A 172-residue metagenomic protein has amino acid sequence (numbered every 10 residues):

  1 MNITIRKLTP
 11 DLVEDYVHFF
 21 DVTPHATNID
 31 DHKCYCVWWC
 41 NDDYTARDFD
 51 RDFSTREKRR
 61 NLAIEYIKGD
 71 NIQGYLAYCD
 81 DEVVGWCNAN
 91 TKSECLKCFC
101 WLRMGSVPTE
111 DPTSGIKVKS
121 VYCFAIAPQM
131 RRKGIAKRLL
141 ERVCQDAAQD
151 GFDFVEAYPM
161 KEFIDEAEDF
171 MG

Functional and structural regions predicted by a protein language model:
M1-A46: Conserved N-terminal entry element of GNAT/NAT acetyltransferase domains
Y16, I72-C87: Conserved beta-hairpin
K33-I72: Active-site rim helix/loop that mediates acceptor-substrate recognition in acyltransferases
W38-N41, C87-N90, F124, A157-E162: Short loop/turn segments at strand-loop or loop-helix junctions that form parts of catalytic or ligand-binding pockets
E65-G69, E82-C123, D165-M171: Conserved acyl-donor/pantetheine-binding loop and adjacent beta-alpha core of acyl/acetyltransferases and related
V121-I126, R132-A147: Conserved acetyl-CoA-binding loop-helix of GNAT-fold acetyltransferases
P128-R131, E156-G172: Conserved beta-strand-loop-alpha-helix junction that forms the acyl-donor binding cleft
D153: Short acidic/polar active-site loop segments enriched in Thr and Asp
